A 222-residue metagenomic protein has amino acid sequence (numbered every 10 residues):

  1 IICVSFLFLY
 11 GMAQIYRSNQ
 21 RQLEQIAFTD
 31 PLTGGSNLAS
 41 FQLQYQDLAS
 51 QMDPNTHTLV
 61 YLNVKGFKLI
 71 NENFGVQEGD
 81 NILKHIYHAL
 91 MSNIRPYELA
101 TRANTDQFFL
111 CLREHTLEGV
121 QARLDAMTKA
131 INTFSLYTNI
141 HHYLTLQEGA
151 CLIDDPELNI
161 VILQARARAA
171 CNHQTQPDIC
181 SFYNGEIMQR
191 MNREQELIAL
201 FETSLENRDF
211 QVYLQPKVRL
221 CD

Functional and structural regions predicted by a protein language model:
I2-T29: Juxtamembrane or sensor-core-proximal signal-transducing alpha helices that couple sensory domains to cytosolic
E24-F28, G34-T58, K65-M91, R95 (+3 more regions): Conserved long alpha-helical elements within nucleotide-processing catalytic cores of c-di-GMP signaling and class III
S36, A130-S135: Short, proline-centered helix/strand-breaking motifs
A49-S50, M91, T175, E202-E206: Short regulatory alpha-helical segment in sensory/regulatory domains of signaling proteins that mediates
A100, A126, A130, I140-H141 (+3 more regions): Cyclic nucleotide signaling catalytic output domains
C111-R113, C151: Short hydrophobic/aromatic beta-strand micro-patches that form the beta-sheet surface supporting nucleotide- or nucleic
F134, C151, Q215-K217: Output-coupling edge of small sensory domains
R193-D222: Active-site core of bacterial EAL-family cyclic-dinucleotide phosphodiesterase domains
